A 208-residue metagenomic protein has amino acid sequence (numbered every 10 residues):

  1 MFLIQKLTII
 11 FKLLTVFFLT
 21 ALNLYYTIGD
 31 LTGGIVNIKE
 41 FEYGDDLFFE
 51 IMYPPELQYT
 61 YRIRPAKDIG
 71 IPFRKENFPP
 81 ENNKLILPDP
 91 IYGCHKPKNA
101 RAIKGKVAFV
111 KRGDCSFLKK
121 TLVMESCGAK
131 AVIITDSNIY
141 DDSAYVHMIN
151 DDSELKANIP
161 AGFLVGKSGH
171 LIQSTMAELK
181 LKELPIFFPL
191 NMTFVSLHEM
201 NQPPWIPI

Functional and structural regions predicted by a protein language model:
M1-F18: Classical eukaryotic N-terminal signal peptides for Sec-dependent ER targeting/secretion, especially the positively
L14-I208: Structured lumen-facing ectodomains of secretory-pathway proteins
